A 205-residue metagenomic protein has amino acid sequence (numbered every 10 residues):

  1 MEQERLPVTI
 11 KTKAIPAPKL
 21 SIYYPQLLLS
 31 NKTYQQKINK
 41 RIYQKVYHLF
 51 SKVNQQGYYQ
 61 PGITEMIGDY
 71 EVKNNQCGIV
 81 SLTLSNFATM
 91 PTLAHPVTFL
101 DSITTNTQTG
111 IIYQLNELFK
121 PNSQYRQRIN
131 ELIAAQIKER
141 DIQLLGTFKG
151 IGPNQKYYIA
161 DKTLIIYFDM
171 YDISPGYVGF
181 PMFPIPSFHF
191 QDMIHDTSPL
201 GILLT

Functional and structural regions predicted by a protein language model:
M1-T205: Compositionally biased intrinsically disordered regions enriched in Thr/Gly
